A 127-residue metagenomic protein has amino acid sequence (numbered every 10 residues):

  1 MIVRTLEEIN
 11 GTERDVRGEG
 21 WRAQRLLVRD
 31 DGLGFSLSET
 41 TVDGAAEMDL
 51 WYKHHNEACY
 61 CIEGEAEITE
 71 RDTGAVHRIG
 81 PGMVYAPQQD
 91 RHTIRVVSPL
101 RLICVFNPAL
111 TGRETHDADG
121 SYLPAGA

Functional and structural regions predicted by a protein language model:
M1-F35, T115, D119-A127: A short, N-terminal "cap"/entry segment at the start of jelly-roll beta-barrel domains of the cupin/DSBH fold
W21, S36-K53: Conserved short histidine dyad/triad with adjacent acidic residue
K53-I68: Short, conserved beta-strand element in jelly-roll/cupin
I62-E63, G80, S98: A cytosolic small-molecule/anion-sensing beta-strand core signal
D72-R91: Short acidic-glycine-tyrosine-enriched beta hairpin
Q88-R113: Ligand-binding loop in jelly-roll beta-barrel domains
